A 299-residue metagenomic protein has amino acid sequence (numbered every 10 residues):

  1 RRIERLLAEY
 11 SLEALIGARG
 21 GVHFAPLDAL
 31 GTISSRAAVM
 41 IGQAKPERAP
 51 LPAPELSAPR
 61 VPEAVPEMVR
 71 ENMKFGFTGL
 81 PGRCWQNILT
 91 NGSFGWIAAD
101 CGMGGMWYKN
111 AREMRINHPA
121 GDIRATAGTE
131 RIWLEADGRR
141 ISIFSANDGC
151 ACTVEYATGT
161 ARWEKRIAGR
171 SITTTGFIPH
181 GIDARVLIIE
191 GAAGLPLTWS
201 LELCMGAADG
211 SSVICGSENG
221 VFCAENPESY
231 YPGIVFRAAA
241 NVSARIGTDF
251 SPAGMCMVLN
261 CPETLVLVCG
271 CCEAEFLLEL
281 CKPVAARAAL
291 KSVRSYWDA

Functional and structural regions predicted by a protein language model:
R1-A299: Anionic coordination/interaction segments
